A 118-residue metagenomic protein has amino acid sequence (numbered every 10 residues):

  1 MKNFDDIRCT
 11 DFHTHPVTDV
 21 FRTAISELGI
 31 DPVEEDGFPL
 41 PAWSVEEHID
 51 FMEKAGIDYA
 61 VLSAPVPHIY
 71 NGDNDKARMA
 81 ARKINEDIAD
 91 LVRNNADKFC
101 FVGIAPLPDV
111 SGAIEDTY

Functional and structural regions predicted by a protein language model:
M1-Y118: Helix-coil boundary/capping segments in enzymes
